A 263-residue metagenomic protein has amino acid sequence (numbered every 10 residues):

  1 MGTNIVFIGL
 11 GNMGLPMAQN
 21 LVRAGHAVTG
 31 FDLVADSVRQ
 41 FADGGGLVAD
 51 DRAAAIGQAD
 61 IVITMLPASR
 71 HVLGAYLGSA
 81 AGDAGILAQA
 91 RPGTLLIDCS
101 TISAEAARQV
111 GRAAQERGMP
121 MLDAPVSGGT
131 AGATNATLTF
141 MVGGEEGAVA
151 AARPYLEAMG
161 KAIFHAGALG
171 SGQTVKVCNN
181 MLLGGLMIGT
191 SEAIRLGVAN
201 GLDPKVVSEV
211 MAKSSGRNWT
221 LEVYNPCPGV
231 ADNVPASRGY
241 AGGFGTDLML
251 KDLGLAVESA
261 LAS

Functional and structural regions predicted by a protein language model:
M1-M65, T94, T130, H165: NAD(P)+-binding Rossmann beta1-loop-alpha1 motif at the extreme N-terminus of oxidoreductases
I5-I8, T101-M181: Rossmann-fold dinucleotide-binding core
N12, P16, A54, I61-I63 (+8 more regions): Amphipathic alpha-helical hairpins
R52-P120: Rossmann-fold NAD(P) dinucleotide-binding segment
G172-S263: Helical "substrate-binding/catalytic lid" subdomain of Rossmann-like NAD(P)-dependent dehydrogenases/reductases
